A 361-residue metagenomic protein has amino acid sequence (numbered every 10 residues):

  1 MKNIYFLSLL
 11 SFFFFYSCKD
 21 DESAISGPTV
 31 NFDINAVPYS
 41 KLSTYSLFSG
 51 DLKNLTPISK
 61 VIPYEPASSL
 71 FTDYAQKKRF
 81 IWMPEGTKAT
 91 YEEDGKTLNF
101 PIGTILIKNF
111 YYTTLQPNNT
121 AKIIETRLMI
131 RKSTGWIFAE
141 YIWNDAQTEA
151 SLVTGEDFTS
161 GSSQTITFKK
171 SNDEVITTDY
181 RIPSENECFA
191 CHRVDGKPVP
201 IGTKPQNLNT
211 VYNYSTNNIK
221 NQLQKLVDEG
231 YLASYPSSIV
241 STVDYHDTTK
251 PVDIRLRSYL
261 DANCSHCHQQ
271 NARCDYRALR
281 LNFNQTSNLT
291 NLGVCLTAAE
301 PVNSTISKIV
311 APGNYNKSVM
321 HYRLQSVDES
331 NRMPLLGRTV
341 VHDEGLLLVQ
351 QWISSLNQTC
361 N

Functional and structural regions predicted by a protein language model:
M1-I4: Positively charged n-region of N-terminal signal peptides that target proteins for export
L7-L10: Sec-dependent N-terminal signal peptides
C18-P28, N118-N361: Sequence context surrounding c-type heme c attachment/ligation sites in exported
I25-E92, F100-I102, F110-T113, K122-V153 (+2 more regions): Conserved small-residue
D94-K96, C191: Short, conserved secondary-structure segments in the cores of folded domains
T97-P101, S258: Extracellular/lumenal carbohydrate-interaction signature centered on repeated Trp-anchored short motifs
